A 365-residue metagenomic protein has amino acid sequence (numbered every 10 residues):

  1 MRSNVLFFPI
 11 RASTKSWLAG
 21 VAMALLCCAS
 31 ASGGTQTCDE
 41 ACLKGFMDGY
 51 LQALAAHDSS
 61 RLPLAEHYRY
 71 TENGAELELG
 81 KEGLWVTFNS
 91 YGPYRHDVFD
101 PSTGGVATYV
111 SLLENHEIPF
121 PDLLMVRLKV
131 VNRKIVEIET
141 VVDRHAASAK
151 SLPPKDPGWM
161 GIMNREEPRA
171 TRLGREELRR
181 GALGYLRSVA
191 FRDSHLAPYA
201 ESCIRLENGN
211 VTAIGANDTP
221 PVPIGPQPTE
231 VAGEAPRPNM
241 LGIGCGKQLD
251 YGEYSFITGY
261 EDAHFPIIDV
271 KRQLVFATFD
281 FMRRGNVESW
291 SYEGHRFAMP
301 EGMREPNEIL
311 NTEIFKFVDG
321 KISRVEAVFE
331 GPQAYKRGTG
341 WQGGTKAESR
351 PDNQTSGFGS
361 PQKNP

Functional and structural regions predicted by a protein language model:
M1-T14: N-terminal secretory signal peptides that target proteins for export/translocation
L6-P9, C28-A29, A298, G359: Compositionally biased, low-structure terminal segments
W17-A29: Bacterial N-terminal signal peptides
G33-P365: C-terminal and inter-domain tail/linker signature
